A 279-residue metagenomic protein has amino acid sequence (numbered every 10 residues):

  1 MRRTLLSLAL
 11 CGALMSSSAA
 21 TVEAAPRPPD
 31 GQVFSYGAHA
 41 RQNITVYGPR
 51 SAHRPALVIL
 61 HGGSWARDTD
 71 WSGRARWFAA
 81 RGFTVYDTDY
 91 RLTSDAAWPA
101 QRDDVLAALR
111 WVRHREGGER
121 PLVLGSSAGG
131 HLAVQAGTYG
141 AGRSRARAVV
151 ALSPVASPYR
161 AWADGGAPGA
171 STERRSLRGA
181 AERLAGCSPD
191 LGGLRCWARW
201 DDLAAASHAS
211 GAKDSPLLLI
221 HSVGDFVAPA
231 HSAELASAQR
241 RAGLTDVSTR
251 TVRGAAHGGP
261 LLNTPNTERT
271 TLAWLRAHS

Functional and structural regions predicted by a protein language model:
A25-S51: N-terminal cap/lid segment of alpha/beta-hydrolase-fold proteins
R54, H61-A66: Active-site glycine-rich loops that stabilize anionic/oxyanionic intermediates across multiple enzyme folds
A66-R76, Y90, H231: The serine-hydrolase catalytic nucleophile loop
W77-D95: Conserved alpha/beta-hydrolase
A96-R115: Alpha/beta-hydrolase active-site loop
T138-L194: Hydrolase active-site cap/lid region
A212, L219-H221: Short beta-strand/loop motif that positions the catalytic acidic residue of the alpha/beta-hydrolase fold
I220, V227-P229, A233-S279: C-terminal catalytic histidine-bearing segment of alpha/beta-hydrolase fold enzymes
